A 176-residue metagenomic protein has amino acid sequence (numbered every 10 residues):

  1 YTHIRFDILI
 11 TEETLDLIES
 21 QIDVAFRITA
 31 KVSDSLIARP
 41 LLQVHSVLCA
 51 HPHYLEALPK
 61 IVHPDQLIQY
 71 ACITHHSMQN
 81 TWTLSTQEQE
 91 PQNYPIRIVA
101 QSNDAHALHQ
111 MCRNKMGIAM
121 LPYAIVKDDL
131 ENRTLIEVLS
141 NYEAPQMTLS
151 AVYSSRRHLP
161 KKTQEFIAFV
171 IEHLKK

Functional and structural regions predicted by a protein language model:
Y1-D34: Central regulatory/effector-binding core of bacterial HTH transcription factors
D7-T11, S85, V138, V152: Solvent-exposed beta-strand sheet faces enriched in polar/charged residues
L15, E19, K31-Q146, K176: C-terminal regulatory
F26, H109, K127, Y153 (+1 more regions): A cross-family signal for key residues in well-ordered alpha-helices that form functional helical elements
R27, R39, H109, R156-R157 (+1 more regions): Basic side chains
L139-K176: A late-sequence structural motif
